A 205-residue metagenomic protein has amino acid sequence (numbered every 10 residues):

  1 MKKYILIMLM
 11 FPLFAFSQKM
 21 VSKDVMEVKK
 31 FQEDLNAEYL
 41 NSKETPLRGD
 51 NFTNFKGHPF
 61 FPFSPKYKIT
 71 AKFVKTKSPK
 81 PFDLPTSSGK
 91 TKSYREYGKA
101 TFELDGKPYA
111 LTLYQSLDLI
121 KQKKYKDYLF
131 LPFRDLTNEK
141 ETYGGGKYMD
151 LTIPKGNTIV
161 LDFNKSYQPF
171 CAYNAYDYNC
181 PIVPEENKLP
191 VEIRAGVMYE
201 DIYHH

Functional and structural regions predicted by a protein language model:
M1-S22: Bacterial Sec-dependent N-terminal signal peptides
K19-P79: Start-of-domain marker
S22-V25, Y167-H205: Extended, aromatic/histidine-rich regions of cofactor-dependent oxidoreductases associated with respiratory
D50-F55, F60, K77-E96, L113 (+3 more regions): Extracellular/lumen-exposed scaffold segments
F73, L113-L117, D135-T137, F163-Y167 (+1 more regions): A mature extracytoplasmic/lumenal domain signature
K80-G145: Mid-length scaffold segments of soluble, non-membrane domains
D118-K126, L151-I159, D201: Short, surface-exposed linear segments at secondary-structure transitions and domain or protein termini
F130-Q168: Acidic, glycine-rich flexible loop segments
